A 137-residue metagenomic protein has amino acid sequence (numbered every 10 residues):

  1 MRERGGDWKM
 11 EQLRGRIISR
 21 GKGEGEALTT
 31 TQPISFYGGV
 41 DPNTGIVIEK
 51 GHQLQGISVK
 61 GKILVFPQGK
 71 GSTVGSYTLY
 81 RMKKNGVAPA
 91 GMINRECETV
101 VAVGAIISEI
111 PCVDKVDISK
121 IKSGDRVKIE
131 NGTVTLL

Functional and structural regions predicted by a protein language model:
R2-K9: Short, Lys/Arg-enriched N-terminal segments with co-localized hydrophobic residues within the first ~10-30 amino acids
E11-G23, L28-T135: Feature captures the catalytic cores and cofactor-binding loops of soluble hydro-lyases/lyases that act on carboxylate
